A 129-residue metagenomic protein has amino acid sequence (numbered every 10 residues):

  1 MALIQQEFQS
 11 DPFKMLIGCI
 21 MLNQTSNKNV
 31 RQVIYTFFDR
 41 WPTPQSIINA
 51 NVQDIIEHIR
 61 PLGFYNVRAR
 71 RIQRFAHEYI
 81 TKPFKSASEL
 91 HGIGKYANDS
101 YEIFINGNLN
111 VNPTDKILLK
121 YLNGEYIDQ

Functional and structural regions predicted by a protein language model:
A2-Q129: Catalytic cores of DNA base-excision repair glycosylases
